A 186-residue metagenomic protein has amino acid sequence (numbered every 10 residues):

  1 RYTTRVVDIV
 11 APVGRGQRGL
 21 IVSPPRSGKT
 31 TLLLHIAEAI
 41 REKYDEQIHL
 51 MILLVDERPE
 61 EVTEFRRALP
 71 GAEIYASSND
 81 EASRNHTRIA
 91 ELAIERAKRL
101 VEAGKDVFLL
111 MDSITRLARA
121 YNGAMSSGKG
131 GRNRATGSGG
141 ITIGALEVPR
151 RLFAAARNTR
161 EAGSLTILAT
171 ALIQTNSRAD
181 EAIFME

Functional and structural regions predicted by a protein language model:
R1-I21, S27: P-loop NTP-binding catalytic core
S27-K29, L34-E186: P-loop NTPase catalytic core
